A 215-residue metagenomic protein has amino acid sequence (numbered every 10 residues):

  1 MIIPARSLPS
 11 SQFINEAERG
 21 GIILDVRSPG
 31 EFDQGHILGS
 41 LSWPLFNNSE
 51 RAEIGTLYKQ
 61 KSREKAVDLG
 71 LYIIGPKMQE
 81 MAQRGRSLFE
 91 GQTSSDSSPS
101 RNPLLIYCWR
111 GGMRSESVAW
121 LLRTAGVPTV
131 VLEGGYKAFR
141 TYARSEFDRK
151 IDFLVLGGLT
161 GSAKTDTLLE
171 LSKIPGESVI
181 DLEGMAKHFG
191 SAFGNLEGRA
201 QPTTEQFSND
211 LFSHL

Functional and structural regions predicted by a protein language model:
I23-R27, S40-W43, I180-L182: Short hydrophobic beta-strand that contains or immediately precedes a catalytic carboxylate
S40-G55: Short, solvent-exposed beta-strand-terminating loops
L69-L132: Catalytic cysteine-centered active loop of the rhodanese-like fold, especially the PTP/DSP P-loop
P99, S145-D152: Phosphate-binding P-loop
M113-R114, L154-K173: Glycine-rich phosphate-binding P-loop
A119-T124, T165-S178: A conserved segment at the C-terminal end of the G1
G126-T141, D181-A186: A short glycine-rich beta-strand->turn/loop micro-motif centered on a GG-aromatic cluster
K173-L215: Conserved nucleotide-sensing/catalytic segment adjacent to the nucleotide-binding pocket in NTP-handling enzymes
